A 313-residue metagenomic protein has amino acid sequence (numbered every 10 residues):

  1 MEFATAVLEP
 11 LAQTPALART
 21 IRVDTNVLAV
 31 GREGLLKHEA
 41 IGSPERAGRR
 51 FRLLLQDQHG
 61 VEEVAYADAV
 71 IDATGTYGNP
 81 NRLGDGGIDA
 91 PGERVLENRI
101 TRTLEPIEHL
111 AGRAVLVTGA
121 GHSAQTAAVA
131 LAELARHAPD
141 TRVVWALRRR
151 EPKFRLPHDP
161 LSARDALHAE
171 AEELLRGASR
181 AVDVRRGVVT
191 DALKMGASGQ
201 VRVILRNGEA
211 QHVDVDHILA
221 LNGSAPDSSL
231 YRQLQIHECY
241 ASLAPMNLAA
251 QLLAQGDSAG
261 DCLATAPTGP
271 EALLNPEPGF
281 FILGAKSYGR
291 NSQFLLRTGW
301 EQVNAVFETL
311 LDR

Functional and structural regions predicted by a protein language model:
M1-A12, R22-V23, L35-K37, R155-E170 (+2 more regions): Short beta-strand to alpha-helix junction loop
M1-A69, A73-N79, D191-R202, D214-L219: Feature captures the FAD/FMN-dependent oxidoreductase FAD-binding
M1-V7, P91, E97-E105, V143-R164 (+2 more regions): Glycine-rich active-site loop/strand segments that organize a redox cofactor
F3-V7, D72-H137, V143, P245-Q251 (+1 more regions): Glycine-rich dinucleotide-binding loop and its adjacent helix/turn
A18, T25, A29, E133-C239 (+1 more regions): A Rossmann-like FAD-binding core segment of flavoenzymes
G31, I88, A114-L116, A127 (+7 more regions): Residues forming the flavin
E93-A111, A220-G289: FAD-site-proximal beta/loop scaffold in flavoenzymes
A127-V143, P276, F280-G284, G289 (+1 more regions): Internal hydrophobic alpha-helix adjacent to the cofactor/substrate pocket in enzyme cavities
